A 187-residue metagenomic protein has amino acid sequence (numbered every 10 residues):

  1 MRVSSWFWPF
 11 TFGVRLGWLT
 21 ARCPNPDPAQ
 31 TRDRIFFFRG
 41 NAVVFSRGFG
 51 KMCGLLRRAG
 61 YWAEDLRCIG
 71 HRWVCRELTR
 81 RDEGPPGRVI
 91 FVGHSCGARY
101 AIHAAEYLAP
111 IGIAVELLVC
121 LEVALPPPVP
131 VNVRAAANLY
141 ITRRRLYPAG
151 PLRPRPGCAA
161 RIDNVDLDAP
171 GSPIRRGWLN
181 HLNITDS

Functional and structural regions predicted by a protein language model:
M1-R2, A159-L167: Intrinsic disorder/low-complexity detector
R2-F10: Helix-enriched interaction subdomains in cytosolic or periplasmic regions, typified by TIR/SEFIR signaling/NADase cores
W8, L19-G87: Active-site catalytic motif of lipid deacylating hydrolases and related acyltransferases
G13-V14, P110: Secondary-structure boundary elements
V14-T20, R144-R145, L182-S187: C-terminal partner/receptor-binding element of secreted or periplasmic proteins
G40, V123, I141, L167-A169: Active-site donor-binding loop signature of nucleotide-sugar glycosyltransferases
C53, A63-I69, C75-C158: Serine-dependent carboxylesterase/thioesterase catalytic core of lipase-like alpha/beta-hydrolase/SGNH enzymes
D163-S187: C-terminal catalytic histidine-bearing segment of alpha/beta-hydrolase fold enzymes
